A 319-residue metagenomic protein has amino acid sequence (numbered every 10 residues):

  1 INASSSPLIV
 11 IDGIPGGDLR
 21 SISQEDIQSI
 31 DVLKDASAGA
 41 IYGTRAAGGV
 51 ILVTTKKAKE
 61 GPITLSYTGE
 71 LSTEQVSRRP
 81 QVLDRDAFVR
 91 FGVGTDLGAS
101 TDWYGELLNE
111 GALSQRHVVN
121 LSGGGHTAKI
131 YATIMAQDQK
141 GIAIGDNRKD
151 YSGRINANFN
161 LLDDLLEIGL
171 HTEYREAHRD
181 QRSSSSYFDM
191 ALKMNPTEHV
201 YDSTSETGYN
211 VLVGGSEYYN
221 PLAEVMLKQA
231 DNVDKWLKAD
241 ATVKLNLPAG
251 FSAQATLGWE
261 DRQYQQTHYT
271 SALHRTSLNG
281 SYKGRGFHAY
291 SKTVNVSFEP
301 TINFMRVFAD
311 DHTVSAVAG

Functional and structural regions predicted by a protein language model:
I1-I155, N160-L161, L166-G169, R175 (+1 more regions): Short, small/polar-rich motifs associated with maturation and membrane association, primarily at protein termini
K59-S100, I142-D146, S152-K238, T256 (+1 more regions): Surface-exposed loop/interface segments of Gram-negative outer-membrane beta-barrel transport/assembly proteins
Y104-G105, D189, A249: Intrinsically disordered, low-complexity regions
N120-G123, K244-A249: Long hydrophobic segments that form regular secondary structure
